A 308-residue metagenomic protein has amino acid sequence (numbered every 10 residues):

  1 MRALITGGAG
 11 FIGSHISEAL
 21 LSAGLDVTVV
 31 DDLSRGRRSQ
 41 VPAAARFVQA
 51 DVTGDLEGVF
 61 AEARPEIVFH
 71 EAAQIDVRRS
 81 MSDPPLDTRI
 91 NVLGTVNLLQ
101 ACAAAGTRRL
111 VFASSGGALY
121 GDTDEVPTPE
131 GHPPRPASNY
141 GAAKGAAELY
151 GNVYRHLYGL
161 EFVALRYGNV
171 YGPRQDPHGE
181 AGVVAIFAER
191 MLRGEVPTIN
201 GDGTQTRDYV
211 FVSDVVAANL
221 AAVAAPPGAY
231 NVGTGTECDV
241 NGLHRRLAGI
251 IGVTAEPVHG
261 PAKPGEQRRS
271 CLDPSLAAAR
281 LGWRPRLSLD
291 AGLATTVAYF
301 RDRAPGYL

Functional and structural regions predicted by a protein language model:
M1-V170, V223-A224, T295, R303: N-terminal Rossmann-like NAD(P)+-binding domain of SDR-like oxidoreductases, especially those catalyzing
I16, T123, Q175, V183 (+2 more regions): Acidic donor-diphosphate engagement hotspot in glycosyltransferases and nucleotidyltransferases that stabilizes
S39-V41, T123-E125, Q175-H178, L243-R245: Short aromatic-enriched loop/helix-cap "lid" or pocket-rim segments at secondary-structure transitions that line
V41, V48, D176-E180, T236 (+2 more regions): Residue-level signature of the cytosolic catalytic core of signaling kinases
N139, A143, A147, E180 (+2 more regions): Conserved donor sugar-nucleotide recognition element shared by glycan-biosynthetic enzymes
A146, Y150, Y154, F187 (+2 more regions): Hydrophobic alpha-helix immediately C-terminal to the catalytic Tyr-X-X-X-Lys motif of short-chain
P173, E189-L308: C-terminal substrate-binding subdomain of Rossmann-fold SDR/epimerase-dehydratase oxidoreductases
